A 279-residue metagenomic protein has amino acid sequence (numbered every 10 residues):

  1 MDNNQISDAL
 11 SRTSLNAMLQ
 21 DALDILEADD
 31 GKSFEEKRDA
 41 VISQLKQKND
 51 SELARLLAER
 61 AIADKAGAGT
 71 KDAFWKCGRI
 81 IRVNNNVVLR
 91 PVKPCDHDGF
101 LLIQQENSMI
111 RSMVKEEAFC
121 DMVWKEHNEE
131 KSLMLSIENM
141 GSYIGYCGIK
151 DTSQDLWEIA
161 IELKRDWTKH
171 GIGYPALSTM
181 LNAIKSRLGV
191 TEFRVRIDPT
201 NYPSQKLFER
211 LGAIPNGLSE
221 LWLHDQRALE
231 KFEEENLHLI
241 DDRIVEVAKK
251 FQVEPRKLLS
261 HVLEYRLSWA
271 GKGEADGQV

Functional and structural regions predicted by a protein language model:
D2-T13, A17, D39, S43-Q44 (+4 more regions): Acyl-donor (CoA/ACP) binding surface of acyl/acetyltransferases
S11-A22, D30, F34: Short amphipathic alpha-helical heptad-repeat segments
D24-R38, D50-L53: Charged, low-complexity interaction regions
A28, Q47, E106, K125-E129 (+1 more regions): Secondary-structure boundary motif
D50, S108-M109, S132, G189: Generic structural signal for secondary-structure transition and capping sites
V88, I103-E116: A short gly/proline-enriched turn/hairpin at secondary-structure junctions
M113-L133: Active-site rim helix/loop that mediates acceptor-substrate recognition in acyltransferases
